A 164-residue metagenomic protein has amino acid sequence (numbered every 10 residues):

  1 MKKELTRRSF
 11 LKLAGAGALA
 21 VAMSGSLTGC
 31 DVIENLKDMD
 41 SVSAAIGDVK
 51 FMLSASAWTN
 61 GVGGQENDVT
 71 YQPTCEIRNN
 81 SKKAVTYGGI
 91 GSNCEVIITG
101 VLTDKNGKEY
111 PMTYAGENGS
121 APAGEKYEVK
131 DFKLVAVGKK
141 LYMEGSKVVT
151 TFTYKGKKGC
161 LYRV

Functional and structural regions predicted by a protein language model:
K2-A18: N-terminal secretory signal peptides and thylakoid transit peptides that target proteins across membranes
S24-L27: Bacterial Sec-type N-terminal signal peptides, specifically the leucine/valine-rich hydrophobic h-region
L36-E66: Low-complexity, acidic Ser/Thr/Pro/Gly-rich terminal tails and inter-domain linkers that flank the onset of structured
N67-T74: Short, solvent-exposed loop/turn segments enriched in Ser/Thr/Gly
I77-S81: Asparagine-centered strand-capping/turn motif at beta-strand->loop junctions
K83-S92: Short, hydrophobic/aromatic beta-strand segments
G107-F152: Short, solvent-exposed, Trp/other aromatic-anchored flexible loops in extracytoplasmic proteins
